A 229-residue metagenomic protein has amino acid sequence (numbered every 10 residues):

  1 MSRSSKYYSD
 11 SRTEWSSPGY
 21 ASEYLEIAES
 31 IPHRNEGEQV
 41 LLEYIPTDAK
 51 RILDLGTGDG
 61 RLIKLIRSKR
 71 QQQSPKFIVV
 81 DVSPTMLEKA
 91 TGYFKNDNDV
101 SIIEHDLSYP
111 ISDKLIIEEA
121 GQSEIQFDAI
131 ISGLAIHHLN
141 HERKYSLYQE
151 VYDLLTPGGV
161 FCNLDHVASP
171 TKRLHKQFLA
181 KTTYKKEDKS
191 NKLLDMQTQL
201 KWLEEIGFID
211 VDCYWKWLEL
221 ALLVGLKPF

Functional and structural regions predicted by a protein language model:
M1-P46, R61-L62: Conserved class I S-adenosyl-L-methionine
L53-L55, D59-P110: Class I SAM-dependent methyltransferase SAM/SAH-binding core
Y109-E124: Short conserved loop adjoining the S-adenosyl-L-methionine
I131: A conserved beta-strand element that flanks and buttresses the S-adenosyl-L-methionine
H137-L139: A short His-aromatic
Y145-P157: A short glycine-rich, Lys/Arg-flanked "PGG" loop and its adjoining helix->strand segment in the class I
C162-C213: C-terminal alpha-helical "lid/dimerization" subdomain adjacent to the S-adenosyl-L-methionine
I209-F229: Core SAM-dependent methyltransferase catalytic element
